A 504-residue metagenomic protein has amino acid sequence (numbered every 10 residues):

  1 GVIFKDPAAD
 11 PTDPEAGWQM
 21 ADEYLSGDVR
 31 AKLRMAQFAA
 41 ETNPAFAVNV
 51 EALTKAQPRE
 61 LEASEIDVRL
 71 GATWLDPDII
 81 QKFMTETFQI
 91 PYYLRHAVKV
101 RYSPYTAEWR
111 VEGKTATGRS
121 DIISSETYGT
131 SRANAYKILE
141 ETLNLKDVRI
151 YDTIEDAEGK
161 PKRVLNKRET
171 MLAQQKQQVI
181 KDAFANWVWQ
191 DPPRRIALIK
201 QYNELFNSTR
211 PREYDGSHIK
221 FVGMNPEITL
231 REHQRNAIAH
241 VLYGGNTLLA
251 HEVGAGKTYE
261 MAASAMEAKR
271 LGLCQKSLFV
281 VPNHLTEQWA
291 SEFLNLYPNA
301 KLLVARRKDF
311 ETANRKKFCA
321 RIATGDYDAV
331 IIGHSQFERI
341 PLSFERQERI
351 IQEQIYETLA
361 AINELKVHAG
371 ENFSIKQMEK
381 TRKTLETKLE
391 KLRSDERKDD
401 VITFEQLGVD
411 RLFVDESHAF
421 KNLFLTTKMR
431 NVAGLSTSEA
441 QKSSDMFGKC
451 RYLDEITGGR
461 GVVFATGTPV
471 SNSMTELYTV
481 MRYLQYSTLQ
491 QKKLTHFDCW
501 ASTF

Functional and structural regions predicted by a protein language model:
G1-S208, P298, I322, D326-V330 (+3 more regions): Charged, low-complexity intrinsically disordered regions
A197-K200, E204-H251, Y259, F420 (+1 more regions): Conserved pre-motif I regulatory segment
L248-A255, E260-L302, D454-G461: Conserved SF1/SF2 helicase motif Ia
H284-T312, K317-D326, R346-Q347, Y483-T488: Conserved helix-turn-beta segment of the N-terminal RecA-like "Helicase ATP-binding" lobe in SF1/SF2 helicases
N295, N299-K308, I350-Q377, R411 (+1 more regions): Conserved P-loop NTPase motor "coupling/switch" region that bridges the ATPase
V304-R315, G333-R339, E439-A440: Conserved helicase motor
A320-P341, L392, Q406-D410, F464-T466: Conserved two-lobed SF2 helicase motor
H334, D415-E416: Walker B catalytic acidic pair
